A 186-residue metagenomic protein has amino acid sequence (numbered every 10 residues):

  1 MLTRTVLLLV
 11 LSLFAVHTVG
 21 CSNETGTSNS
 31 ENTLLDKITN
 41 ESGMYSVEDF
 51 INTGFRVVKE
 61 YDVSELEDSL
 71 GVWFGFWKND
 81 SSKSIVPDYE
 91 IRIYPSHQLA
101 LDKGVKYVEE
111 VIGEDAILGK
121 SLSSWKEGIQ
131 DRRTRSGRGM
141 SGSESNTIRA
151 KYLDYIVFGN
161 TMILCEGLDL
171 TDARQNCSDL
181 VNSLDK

Functional and structural regions predicted by a protein language model:
M1-L2: N-terminal secretory signal peptides that target proteins for export/translocation
T5-F14: Sec-dependent N-terminal signal peptides
H17-G20: C-terminal motif of bacterial Sec signal peptides marking the signal peptidase cleavage site
S22-D80, Q175-K186: N-terminal "mature-domain start" segment
T33-K37, P87-I93, T161-L170: Second-shell loop/turn segments in exported
D36-G43, H97-A100, E166-R174: Solvent-exposed, acidic/flexible segments
V47-S143, T147-I148: Short, solvent-exposed recognition patches
W125-K186: A short, solvent-exposed beta-edge/loop patch
